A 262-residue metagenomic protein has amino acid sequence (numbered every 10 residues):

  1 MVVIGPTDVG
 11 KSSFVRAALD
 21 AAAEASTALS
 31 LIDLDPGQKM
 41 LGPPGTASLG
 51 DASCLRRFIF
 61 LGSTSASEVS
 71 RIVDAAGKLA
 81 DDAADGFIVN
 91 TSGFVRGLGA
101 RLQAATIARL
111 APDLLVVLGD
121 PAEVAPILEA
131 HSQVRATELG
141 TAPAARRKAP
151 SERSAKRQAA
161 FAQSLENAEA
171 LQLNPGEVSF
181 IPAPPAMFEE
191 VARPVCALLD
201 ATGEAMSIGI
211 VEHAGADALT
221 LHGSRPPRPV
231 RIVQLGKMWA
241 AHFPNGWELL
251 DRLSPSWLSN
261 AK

Functional and structural regions predicted by a protein language model:
M1-V3, A21, T27, R109 (+1 more regions): Preference for solvent-exposed, low-hydrophobicity sequence contexts
I4, A25, L29-I88, V95: Nucleotide-state-sensitive switch-loop elements of NTP-binding domains
T7: The conserved Walker
K11: Conserved lysine of the Walker
F14, A18: Hydrophobic positions on the alpha1 helix immediately C-terminal to the Walker A/P-loop
L34-G37, S92-F94, G119-P121, T141-A142: Short, ordered loop/turn segments at secondary-structure junctions
T46-D51, A105, Q133-V134: Short, hinge-like loop/turn segments at secondary-structure boundaries
G99-T106: Charged helix-capping and loop-helix junction motifs
